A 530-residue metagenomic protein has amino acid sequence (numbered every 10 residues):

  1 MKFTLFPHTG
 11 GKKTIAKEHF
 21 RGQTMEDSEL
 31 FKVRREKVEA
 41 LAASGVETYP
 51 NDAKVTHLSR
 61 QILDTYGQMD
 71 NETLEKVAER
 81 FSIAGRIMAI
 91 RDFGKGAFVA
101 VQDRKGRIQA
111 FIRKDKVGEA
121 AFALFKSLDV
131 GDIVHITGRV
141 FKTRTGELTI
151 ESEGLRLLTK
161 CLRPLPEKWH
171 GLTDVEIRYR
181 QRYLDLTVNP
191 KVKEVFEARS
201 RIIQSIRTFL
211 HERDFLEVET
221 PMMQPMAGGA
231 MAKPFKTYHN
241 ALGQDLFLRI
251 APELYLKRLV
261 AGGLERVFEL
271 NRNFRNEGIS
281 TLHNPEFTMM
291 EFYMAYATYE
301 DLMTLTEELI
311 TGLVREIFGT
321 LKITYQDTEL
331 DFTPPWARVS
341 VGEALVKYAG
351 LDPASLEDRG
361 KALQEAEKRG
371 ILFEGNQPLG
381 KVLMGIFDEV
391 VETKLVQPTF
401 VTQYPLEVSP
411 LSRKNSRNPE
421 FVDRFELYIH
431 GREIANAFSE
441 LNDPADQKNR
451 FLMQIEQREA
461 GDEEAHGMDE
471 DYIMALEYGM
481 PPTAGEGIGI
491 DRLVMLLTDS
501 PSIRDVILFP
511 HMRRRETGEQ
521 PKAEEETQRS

Functional and structural regions predicted by a protein language model:
K2-T4, H8, K12-S530: Class II aminoacyl-tRNA synthetase catalytic cores and aaRS-like
